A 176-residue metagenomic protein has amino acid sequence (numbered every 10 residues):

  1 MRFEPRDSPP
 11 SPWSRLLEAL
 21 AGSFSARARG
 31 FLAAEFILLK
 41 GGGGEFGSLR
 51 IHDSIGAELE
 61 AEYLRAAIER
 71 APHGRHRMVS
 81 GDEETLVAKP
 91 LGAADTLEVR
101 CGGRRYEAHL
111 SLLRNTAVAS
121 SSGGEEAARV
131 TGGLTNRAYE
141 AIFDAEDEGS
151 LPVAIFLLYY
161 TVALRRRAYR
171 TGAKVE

Functional and structural regions predicted by a protein language model:
M1-G47, I51-S54, G92-E176: Low-complexity or membrane-interfacial segments used for flexible interactions
S48-E84: Short, well-structured hydrophobic secondary-structure segments
G74-R100: Helix-adjacent hinge/juxtasegments
